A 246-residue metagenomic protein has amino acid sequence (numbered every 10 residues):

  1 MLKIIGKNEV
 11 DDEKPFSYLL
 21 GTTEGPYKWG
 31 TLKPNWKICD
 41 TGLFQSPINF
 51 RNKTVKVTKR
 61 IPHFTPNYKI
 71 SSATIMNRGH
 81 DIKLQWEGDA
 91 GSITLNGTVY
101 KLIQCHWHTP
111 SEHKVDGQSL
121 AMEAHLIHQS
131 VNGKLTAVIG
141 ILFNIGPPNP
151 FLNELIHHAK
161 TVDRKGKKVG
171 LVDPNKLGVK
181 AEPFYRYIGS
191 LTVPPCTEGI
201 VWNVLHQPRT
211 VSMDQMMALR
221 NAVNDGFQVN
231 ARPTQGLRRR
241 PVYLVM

Functional and structural regions predicted by a protein language model:
M1-M246: Alpha-carbonic anhydrase
